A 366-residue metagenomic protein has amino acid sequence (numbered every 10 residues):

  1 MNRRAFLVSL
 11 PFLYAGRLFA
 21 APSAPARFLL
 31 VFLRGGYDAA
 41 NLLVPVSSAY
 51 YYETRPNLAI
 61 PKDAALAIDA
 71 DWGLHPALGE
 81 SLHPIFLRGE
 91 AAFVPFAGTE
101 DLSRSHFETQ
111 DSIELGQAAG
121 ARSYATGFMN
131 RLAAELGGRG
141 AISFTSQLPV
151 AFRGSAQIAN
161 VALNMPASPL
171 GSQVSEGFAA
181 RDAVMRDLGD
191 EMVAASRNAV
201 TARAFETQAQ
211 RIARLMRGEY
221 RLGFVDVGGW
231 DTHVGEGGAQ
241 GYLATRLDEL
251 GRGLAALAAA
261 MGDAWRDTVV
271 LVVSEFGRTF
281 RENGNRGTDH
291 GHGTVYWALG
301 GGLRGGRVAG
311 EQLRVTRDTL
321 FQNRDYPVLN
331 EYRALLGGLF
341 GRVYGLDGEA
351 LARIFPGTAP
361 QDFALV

Functional and structural regions predicted by a protein language model:
M1-D263, R281, V295-V366: Feature for exported/extracytoplasmic and membrane-associated proteins, marking the mature portion
S105-H106, G284-H290: Short glycine-biased active-site loop of nucleotidyltransferases that positions the nucleotide triphosphate and helps
R266: Active-site-proximal segment of RNA-dependent polymerases
V270-G277: Acidic/histidine-rich, metal-coordinating catalytic segments
